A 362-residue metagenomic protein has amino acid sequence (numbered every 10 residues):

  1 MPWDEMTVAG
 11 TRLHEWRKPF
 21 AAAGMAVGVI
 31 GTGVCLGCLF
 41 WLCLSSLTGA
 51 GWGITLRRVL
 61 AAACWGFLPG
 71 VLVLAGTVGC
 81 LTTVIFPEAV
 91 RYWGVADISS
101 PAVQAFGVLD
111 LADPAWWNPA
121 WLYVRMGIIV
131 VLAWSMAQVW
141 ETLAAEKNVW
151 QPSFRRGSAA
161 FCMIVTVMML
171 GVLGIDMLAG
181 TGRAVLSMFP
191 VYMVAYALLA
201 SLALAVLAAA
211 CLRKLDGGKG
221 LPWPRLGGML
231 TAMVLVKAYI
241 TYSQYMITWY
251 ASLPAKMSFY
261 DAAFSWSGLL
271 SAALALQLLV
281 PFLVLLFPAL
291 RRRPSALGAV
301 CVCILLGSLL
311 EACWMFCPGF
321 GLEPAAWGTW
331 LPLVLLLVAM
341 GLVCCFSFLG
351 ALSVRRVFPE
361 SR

Functional and structural regions predicted by a protein language model:
M1-E15, P87-A115, A145, V149-S153 (+2 more regions): Extramembrane terminal tails and long inter-domain/linker segments of multi-pass membrane proteins
W3-E5, G10-H14, P114-L276, F287-L290 (+1 more regions): Long, contiguous internal "core" modules enriched in hydrophobic/ aromatic residues
A21-A26, L56-R58, G182-V194, S258-D261 (+1 more regions): Non-cytosolic membrane-interface motifs at loop->transmembrane helix junctions
A22, L56-V71, S153-A160, P224-L230 (+1 more regions): Alpha-helical transmembrane segments and their helix-start/interface "positive-inside/aromatic belt" motifs in integral
G33-E146: Transmembrane-helix bundle segments that line or gate the permeation/cavity pathway in multi-pass membrane proteins
G33-L42, L72-G76, M126-Q138, A195-A210 (+2 more regions): Hydrophobic cores of alpha-helical transmembrane segments in multi-pass inner/ER membrane proteins, independent
W65-V84, A232-I240, V300-G307: Hydrophobic alpha-helical membrane-insertion segments
V103-G107, Q277-L279, P288-R362: TerminUS-proximal long segments
